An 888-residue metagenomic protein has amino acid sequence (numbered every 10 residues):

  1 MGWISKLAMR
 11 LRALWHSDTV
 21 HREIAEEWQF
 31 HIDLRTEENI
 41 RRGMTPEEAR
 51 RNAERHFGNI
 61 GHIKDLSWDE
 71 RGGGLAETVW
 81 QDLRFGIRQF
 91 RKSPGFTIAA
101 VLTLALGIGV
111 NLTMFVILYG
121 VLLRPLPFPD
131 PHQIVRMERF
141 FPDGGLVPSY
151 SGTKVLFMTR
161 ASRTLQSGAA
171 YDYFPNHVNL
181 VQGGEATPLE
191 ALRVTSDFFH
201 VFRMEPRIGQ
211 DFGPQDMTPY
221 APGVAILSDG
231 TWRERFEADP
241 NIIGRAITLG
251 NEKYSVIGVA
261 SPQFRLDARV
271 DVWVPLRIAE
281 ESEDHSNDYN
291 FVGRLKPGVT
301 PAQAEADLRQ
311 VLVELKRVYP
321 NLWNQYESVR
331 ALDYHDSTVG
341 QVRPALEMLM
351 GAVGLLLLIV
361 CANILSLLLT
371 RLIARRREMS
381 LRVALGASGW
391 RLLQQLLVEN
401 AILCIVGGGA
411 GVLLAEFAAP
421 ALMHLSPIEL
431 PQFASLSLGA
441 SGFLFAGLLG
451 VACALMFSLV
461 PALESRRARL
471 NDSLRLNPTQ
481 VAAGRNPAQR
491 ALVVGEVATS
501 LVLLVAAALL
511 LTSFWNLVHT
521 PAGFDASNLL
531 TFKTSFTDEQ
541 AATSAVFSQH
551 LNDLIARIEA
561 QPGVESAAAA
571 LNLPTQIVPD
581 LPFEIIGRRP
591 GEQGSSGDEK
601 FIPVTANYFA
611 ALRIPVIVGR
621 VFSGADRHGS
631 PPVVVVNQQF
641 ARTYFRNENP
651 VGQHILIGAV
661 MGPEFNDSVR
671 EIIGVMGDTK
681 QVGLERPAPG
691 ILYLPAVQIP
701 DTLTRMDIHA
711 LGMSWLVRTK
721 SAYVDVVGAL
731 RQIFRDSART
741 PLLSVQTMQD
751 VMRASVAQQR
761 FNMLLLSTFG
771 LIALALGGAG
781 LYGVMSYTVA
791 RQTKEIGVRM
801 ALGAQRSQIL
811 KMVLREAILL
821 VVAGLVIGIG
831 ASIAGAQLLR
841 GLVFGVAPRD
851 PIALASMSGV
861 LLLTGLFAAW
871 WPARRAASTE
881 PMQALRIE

Functional and structural regions predicted by a protein language model:
M1-L102, R294, R317, N471-G484 (+2 more regions): Negatively charged linear elements and acidic catalytic determinants
S5, E190-P214, P222-E347, P420 (+3 more regions): Mid-to-C-terminal secondary-structure elements that act as membrane-proximal/extracytoplasmic interface segments
A53-F96, F128, F140, E185 (+13 more regions): Membrane-helix entry/capping segments
S67-I98, Y334-V339, L367-Q394, V398 (+2 more regions): Alpha-helical transmembrane segments of integral membrane proteins
P94-V121, P125, V360-A362, G408 (+4 more regions): Short, strongly hydrophobic transmembrane alpha-helices
L106-Q133, F140, L369, A419-P427 (+4 more regions): Alpha-helical transmembrane segments
M114-I117, L365, A401-L470, T512-S513 (+1 more regions): Small-residue-rich transmembrane alpha-helices
V360-C404, A779-V821, L825, L838 (+1 more regions): Interfacial "coupling" helices/loops that link adjacent transmembrane helices in transporter permeases
